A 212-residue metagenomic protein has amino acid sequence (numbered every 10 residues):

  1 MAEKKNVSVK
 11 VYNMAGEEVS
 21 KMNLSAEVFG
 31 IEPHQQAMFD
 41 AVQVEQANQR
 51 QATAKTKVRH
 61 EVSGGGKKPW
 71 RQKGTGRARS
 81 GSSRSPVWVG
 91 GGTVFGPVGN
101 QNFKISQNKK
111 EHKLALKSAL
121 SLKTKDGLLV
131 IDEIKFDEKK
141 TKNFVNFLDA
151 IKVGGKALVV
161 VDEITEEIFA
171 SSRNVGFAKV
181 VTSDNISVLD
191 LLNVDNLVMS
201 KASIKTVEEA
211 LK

Functional and structural regions predicted by a protein language model:
M1-A47, Q51, V98-K212: Extended polybasic, low-complexity segments that bind anionic RNA or targeting/receptor surfaces
Q35-K73: A short, flexible low-complexity segment enriched in Lys/Arg and Gly/Pro that occurs in N-terminal basic tails
T53, T75-R77, G154: Intrinsically disordered, low-complexity sequence elements enriched in Ser/Thr/Gly/Pro
R59-G96: Glycine/serine-rich anion-binding loops at beta->alpha junctions that coordinate negatively charged ligand groups
